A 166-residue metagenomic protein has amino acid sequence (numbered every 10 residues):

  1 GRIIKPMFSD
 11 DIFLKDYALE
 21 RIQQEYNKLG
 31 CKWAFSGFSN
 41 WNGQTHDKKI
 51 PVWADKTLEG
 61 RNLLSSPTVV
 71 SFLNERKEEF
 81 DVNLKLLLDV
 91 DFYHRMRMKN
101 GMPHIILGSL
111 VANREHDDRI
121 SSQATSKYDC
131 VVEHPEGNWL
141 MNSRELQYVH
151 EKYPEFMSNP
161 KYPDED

Functional and structural regions predicted by a protein language model:
G1, L29-K32, G101: Short, high-confidence coil segments that cap the C-terminus of an alpha-helix and link into the following beta-strand
R2-I12: Short beta-strand-to-loop acidic/aromatic patch adjacent to the donor-nucleotide binding site
R2-I3, Q24, P163-E165: Short, intrinsically disordered, charge-balanced linker/junction segments flanking boundaries in proteins
I12, Y17-D47: Conserved donor NDP-sugar-binding/catalytic core segment of glycosyltransferases
S36, W53-W139: Conserved nucleotide-sugar donor-binding catalytic segment
S121-D166: Hydrophobic helical membrane-anchoring modules
